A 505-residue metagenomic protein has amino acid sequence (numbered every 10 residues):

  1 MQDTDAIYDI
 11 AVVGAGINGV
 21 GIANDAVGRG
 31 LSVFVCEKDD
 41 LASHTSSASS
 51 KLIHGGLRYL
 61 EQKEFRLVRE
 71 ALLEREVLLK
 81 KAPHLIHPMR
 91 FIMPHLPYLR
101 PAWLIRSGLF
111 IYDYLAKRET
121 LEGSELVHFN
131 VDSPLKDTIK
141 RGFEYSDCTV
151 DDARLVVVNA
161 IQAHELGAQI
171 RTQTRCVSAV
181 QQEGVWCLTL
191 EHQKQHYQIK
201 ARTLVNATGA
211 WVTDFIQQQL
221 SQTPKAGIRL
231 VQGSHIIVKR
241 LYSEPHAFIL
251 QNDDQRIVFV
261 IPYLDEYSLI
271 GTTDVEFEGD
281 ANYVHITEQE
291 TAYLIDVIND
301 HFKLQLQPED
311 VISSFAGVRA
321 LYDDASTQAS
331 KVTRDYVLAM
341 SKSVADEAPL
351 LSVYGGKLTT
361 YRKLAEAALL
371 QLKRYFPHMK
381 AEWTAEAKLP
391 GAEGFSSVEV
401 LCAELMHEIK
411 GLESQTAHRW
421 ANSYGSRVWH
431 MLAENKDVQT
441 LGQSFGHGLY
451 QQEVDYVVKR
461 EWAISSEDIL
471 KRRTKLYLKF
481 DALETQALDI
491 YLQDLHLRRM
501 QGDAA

Functional and structural regions predicted by a protein language model:
A6-Y8, K194-T203: Core beta-strand elements of the Rossmann-like FAD/NAD(P) dinucleotide-binding domain in flavoenzyme oxidoreductases
D9-F34: N-terminal Rossmann-like FAD-binding beta1-loop-alpha1 element of flavoenzymes
V13, I199-G209: Short hydrophobic core segments
V27-S47: Glycine-rich FAD pyrophosphate-binding loop
K51-D132: Dinucleotide-binding Rossmann-like beta1-alpha1 core, especially the glycine-rich loop that anchors the ADP
H95-L166, R171, A179-G184, L304 (+2 more regions): Flavin (FAD/FMN) cofactor-binding and adjacent substrate-gating region of FAD-dependent oxidoreductase domains
S146, D152-R154, Q162, L220 (+8 more regions): C-terminal catalytic lobe of FAD-dependent flavoproteins
N206-S221: Flavin (primarily FAD) binding-site architecture
